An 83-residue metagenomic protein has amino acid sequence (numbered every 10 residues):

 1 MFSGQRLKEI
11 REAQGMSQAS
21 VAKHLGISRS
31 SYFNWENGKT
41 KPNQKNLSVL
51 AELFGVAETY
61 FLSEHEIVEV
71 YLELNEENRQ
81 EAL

Functional and structural regions predicted by a protein language model:
M1-H65: Helix-turn-helix-like N-terminal two-helix hairpins of bacterial/phage DNA-binding regulators
E64-L83: Interfacial/linker helices and their anchor residues that mediate assembly or domain coupling
